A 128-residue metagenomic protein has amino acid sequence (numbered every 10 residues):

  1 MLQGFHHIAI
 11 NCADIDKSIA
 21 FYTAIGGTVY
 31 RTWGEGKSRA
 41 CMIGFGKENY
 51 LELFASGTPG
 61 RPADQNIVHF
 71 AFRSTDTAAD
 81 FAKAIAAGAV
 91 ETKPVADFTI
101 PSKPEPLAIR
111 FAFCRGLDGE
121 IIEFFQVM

Functional and structural regions predicted by a protein language model:
M1-D16, I67-S74, V127-M128: N-terminal beta-strand motif that seeds the catalytic metal site of vicinal oxygen chelate
L2, I10-L51: Core segments of cupin and vicinal oxygen chelate
G4, K37, N66, E105-I109: Exposed loop/turn and edge beta-strand positions of beta-sandwich/beta-sheet ligand-binding modules
F21, A78-K83: Short amphipathic alpha-helices within nucleic acid-binding modules
T32, M42, F81, I85-M128: Vicinal oxygen chelate
G60-P62, P104: Short glycine/serine/proline-enriched coil/turn segments at secondary-structure junctions
